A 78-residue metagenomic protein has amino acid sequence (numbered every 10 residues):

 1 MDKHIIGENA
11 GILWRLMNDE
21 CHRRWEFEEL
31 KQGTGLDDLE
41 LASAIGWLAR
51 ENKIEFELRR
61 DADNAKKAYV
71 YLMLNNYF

Functional and structural regions predicted by a protein language model:
K3-A10, R59-F78: Short, cationic-aromatic polyanion-contact patches
G7-E28, Q32-T34: Short amphipathic alpha-helical interface segments
C21, D37-D38, K53: Short alpha-helix boundary/capping elements
E28, A42, R59-R60: Short loop/turn and capping residues at structural boundaries
L36-W47: Short amphipathic alpha-helical interaction segments
A49-R59: A short, conserved structural fragment
